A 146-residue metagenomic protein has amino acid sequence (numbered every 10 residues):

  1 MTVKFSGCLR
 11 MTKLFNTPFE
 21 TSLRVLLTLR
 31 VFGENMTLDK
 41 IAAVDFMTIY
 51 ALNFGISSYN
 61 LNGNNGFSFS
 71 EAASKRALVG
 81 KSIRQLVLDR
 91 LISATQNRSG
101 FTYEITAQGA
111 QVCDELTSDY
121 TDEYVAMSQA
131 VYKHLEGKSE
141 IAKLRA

Functional and structural regions predicted by a protein language model:
M1-F15: Intrinsically disordered, low-complexity serine/threonine- and proline-rich regulatory segments
E20-N35: Positively charged, polyanion-binding regions of nucleic-acid-associated proteins
F32-D39, N53: Short capping segments at the starts of secondary-structure elements
M47-L52, N62-R76: Short helix-coil junctions and helix-kink-helix linkers
G80-R90: Basic amphipathic alpha-helical segments that dock to polyanions
A94-S118: Accessory beta->alpha helical hairpin/"wing" motif in late/C-terminal subdomains of nucleic-acid enzymes
S118-A146: Exposed, interaction-prone assembly regions rather than primary DNA-binding/catalytic cores
